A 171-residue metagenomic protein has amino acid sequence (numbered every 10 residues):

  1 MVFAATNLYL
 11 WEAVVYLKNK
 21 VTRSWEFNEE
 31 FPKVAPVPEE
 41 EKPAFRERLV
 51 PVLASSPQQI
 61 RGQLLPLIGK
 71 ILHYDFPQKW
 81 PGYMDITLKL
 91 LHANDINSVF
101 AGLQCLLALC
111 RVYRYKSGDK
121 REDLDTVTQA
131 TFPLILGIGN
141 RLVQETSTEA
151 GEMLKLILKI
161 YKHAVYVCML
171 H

Functional and structural regions predicted by a protein language model:
M1-H171: Karyopherin-beta/Importin-beta family HEAT-repeat alpha-solenoid scaffold
